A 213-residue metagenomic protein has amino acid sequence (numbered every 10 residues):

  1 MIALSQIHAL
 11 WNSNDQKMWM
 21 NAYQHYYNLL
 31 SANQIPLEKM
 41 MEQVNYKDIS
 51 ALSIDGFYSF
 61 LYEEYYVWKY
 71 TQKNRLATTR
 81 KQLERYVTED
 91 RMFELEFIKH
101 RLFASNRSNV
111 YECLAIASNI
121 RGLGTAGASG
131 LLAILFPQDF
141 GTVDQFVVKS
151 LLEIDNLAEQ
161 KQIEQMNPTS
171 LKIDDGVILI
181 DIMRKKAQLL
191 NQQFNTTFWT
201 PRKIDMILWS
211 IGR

Functional and structural regions predicted by a protein language model:
M1-Y65, F140-R213: C-terminal accessory module of base-excision DNA glycosylases/AP lyases that mediates lesion recognition and DNA
S31-P36, Y70, H100-S105, Q138: A short, ordered amphipathic alpha-helix with a cationic face
K47, R80, C113, T125-G130 (+2 more regions): Generic, low-specificity signal for short hydrophobic/alpha-helical stretches with a mild N-terminal bias, encompassing
A51-Y86: Short N-terminal signal/transit or membrane-insertion segments and the immediately adjacent low-complexity/disordered
Y66-N74, R91, F136-F140, G212-R213: Short alpha-helix boundary/capping elements
K73-L123: Helix-hairpin-helix/helix-loop-helix acidic hairpins
E112-L152: Catalytic DNA-binding helix-loop module of base-excision-repair DNA glycosylases/AP lyases
